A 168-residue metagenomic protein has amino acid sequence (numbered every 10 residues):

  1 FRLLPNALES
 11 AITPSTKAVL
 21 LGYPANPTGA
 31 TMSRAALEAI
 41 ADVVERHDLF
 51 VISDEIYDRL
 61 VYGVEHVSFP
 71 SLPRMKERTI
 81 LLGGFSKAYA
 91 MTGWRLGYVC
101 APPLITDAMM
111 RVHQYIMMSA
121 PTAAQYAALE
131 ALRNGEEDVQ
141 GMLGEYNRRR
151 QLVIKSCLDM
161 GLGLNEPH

Functional and structural regions predicted by a protein language model:
F1-S15, P27-F50, Y57-M91, L104: Active-site pre-lysine segment of PLP-dependent enzymes
K17-V19: Short SAM/SAH-binding signature in class I
Y23, E55: Walker B catalytic acidic pair
P24-P27, N134-G135: A short, flexible beta-alpha/helix-coil linker loop
E77-N147, Q151-S156, M160: Conserved core segment of the aminotransferase class I/II
G163-H168: Short beta-strand
